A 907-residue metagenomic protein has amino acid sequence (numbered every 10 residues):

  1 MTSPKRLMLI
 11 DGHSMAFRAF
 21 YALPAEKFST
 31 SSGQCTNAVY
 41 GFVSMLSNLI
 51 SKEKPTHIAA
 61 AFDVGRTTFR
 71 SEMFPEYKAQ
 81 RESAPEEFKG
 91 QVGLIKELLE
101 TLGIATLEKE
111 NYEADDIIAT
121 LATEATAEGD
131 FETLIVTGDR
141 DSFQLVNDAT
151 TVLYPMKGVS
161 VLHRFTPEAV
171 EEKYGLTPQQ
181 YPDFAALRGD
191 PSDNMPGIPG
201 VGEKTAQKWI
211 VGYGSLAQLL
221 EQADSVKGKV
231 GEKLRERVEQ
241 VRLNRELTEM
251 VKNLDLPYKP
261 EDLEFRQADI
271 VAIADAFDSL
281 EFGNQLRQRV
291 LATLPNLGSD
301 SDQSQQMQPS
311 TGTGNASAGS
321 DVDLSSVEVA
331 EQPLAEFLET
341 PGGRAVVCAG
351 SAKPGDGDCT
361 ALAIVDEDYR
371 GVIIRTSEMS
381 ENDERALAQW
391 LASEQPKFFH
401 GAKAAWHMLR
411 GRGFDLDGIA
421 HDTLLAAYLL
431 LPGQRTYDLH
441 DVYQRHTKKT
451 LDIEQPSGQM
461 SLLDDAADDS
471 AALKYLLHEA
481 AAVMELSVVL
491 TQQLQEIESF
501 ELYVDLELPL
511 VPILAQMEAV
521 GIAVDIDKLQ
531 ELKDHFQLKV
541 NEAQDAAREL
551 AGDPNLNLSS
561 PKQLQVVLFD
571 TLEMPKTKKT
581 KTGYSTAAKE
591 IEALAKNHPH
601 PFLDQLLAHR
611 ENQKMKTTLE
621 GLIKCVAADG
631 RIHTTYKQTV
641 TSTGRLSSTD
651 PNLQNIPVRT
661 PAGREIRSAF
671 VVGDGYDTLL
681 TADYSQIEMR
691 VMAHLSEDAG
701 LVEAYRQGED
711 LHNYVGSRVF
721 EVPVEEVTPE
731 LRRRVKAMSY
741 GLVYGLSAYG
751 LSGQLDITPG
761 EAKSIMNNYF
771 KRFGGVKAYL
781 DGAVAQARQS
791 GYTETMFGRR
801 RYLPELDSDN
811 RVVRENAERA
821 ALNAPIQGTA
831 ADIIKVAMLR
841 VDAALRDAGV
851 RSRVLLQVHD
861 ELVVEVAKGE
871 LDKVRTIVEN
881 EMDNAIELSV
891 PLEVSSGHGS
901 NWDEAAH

Functional and structural regions predicted by a protein language model:
T2-K5, A25-S29, A79-P257, Q444: Extended two-metal-dependent nuclease catalytic cores across DNA- and RNA-processing enzymes
R6-M8, R18-A59, P75-E87, K96-L99 (+4 more regions): Conserved RNase H-like, two-metal-ion catalytic cores of nucleic-acid enzymes
L9-I10, T137, A345-V347, A420-H421 (+2 more regions): Short hydrophobic beta-strand that contains or immediately precedes a catalytic carboxylate
F131-T133, H421-T423, G673-I687: Conserved catalytic palm subdomain of right-hand nucleotidyl-transferase polymerases, strongest for RNA-directed enzymes
T133-V136, S142-Q179, D358, V365-E367 (+1 more regions): Charged catalytic and DNA/RNA-contacting regions of genome-maintenance and nucleic-acid-processing enzymes
R237-E378, P396-K397, Q434, G458-P661 (+6 more regions): Conserved "right-hand" nucleotidyltransferase catalytic core of DNA-directed polymerases
D465, A519, P599, K624 (+7 more regions): Conserved catalytic core of nucleic-acid polymerases
L538-D545, E549, D553-L603, K771-R819 (+2 more regions): C-terminal polymerase-core module
